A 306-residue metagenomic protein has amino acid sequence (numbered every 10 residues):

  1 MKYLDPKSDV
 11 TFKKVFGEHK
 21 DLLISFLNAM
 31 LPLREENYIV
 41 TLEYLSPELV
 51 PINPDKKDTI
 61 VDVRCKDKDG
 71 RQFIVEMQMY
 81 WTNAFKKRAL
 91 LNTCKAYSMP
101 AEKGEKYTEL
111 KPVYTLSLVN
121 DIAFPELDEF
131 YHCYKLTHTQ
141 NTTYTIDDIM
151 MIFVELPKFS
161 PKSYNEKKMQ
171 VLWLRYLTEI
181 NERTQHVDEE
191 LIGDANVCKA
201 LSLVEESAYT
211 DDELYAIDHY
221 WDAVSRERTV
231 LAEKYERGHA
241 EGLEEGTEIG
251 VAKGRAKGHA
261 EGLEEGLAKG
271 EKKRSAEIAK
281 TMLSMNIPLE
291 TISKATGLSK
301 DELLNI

Functional and structural regions predicted by a protein language model:
M1-I306: Elongated, amphipathic alpha-helical interaction scaffolds
